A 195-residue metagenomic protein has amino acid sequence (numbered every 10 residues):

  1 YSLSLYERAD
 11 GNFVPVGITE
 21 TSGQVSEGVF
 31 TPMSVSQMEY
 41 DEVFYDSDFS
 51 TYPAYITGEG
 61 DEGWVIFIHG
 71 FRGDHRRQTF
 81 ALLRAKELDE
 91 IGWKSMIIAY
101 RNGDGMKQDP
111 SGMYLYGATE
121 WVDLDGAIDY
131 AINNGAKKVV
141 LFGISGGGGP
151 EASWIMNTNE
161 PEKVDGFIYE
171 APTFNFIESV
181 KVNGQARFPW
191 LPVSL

Functional and structural regions predicted by a protein language model:
Y1-G17: N-terminal membrane-anchoring alpha-helices
V16-G60: N-terminal cap/lid segment of alpha/beta-hydrolase-fold proteins
T51-R101: Short, surface-exposed "cap/lid" segments of acyl-processing enzymes
A99-Y114: Glycine-rich "HGGG/HGxG" loop immediately N-terminal to the catalytic nucleophile of the alpha/beta-hydrolase
M113-N134: Alpha/beta-hydrolase active-site loop
I132-S145: Alpha/beta-hydrolase fold nucleophile elbow
G147-G148, A152: Catalytic nucleophile loop
S153-L195: Hydrolase active-site cap/lid region
